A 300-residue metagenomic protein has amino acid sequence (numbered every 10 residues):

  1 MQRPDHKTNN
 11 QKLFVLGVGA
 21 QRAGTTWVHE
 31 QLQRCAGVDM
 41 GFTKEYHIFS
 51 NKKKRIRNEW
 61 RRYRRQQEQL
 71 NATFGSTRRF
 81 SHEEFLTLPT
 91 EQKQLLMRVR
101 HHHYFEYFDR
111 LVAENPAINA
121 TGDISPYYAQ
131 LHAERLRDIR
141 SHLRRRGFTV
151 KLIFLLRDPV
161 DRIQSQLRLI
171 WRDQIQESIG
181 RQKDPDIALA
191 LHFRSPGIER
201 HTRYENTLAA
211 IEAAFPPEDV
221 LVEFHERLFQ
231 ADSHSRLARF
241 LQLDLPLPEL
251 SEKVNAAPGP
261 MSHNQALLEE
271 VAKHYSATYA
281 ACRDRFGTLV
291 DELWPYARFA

Functional and structural regions predicted by a protein language model:
M1-I118, I124-S125, D173-Q176, Q182-I187 (+1 more regions): PAPS-dependent sulfotransferase catalytic core
K12, N115-N119, G147-V150, P217: A general structural motif
T26-H29, M40, I48-S50, I56-N58 (+5 more regions): Short catalytic/ligand-binding loop motif for oxyanion handling, primarily in non-cytosolic enzymes, centered on
T43-H47, N51, I153, R157-P159 (+3 more regions): The conserved 3'-phosphoadenosine-5'-phosphosulfate
F80-L86, T90, L136-H142, T149-F154 (+2 more regions): PAPS-dependent sulfotransferase catalytic domain
T87-K93, D123-Q130, D186-R200, V254-E269: Surface-exposed cleft-lining segments at the edges of enzyme active sites
Q94-H101, Y128-E134, I198-E199, E226-A231: Acidic-and-aromatic substrate-binding clefts and catalytic sites of carbohydrate-active enzymes
R100-F108, Y204-L208, D232: Alpha-helical scaffolding within the catalytic cores of extracellular/periplasmic polymer-degrading hydrolases
